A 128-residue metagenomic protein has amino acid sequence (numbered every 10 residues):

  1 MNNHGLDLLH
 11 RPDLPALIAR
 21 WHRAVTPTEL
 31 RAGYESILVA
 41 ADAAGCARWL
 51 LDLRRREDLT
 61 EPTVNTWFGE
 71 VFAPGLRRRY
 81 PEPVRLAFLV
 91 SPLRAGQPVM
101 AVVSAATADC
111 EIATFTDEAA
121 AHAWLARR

Functional and structural regions predicted by a protein language model:
M1-R128: Amphipathic, Lys/Arg-enriched alpha-helical "gate/interface" segment within cytosolic domains that mediates
